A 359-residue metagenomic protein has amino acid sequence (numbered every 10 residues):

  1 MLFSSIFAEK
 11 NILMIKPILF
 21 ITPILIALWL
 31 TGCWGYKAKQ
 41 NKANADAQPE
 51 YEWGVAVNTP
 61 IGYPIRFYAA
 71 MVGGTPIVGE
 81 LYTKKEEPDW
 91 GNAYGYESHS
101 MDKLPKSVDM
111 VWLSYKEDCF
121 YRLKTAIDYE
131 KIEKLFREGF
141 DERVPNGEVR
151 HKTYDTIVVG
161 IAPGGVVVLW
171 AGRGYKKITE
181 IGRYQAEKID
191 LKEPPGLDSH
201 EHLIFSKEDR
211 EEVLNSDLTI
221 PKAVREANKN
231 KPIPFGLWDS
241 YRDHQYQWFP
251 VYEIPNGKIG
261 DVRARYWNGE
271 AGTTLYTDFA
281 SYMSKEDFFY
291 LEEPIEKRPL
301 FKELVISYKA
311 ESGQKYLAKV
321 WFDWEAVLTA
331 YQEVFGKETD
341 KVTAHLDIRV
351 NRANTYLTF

Functional and structural regions predicted by a protein language model:
L2, E9-P17: Positively charged n-region of N-terminal signal peptides that target proteins for export
W29-G32: C-terminal motif of bacterial Sec signal peptides marking the signal peptidase cleavage site
W34-Y36: Bacterial signal peptide processing site
Q40-P64, D239-V262: Short, surface-exposed binding/anchoring microloops in extracellular/periplasmic proteins
Y68-S114, R263-Y316: Tryptophan-paired
I127-L169, L328-K341: Low-complexity, Pro/Ser/Thr- and charge-rich linker/hinge segments at domain boundaries
H151-T273, K337-F359: Activation corresponds to long, low-complexity, non-globular regions
M283-F359: Hydrophilic extracytoplasmic domains
